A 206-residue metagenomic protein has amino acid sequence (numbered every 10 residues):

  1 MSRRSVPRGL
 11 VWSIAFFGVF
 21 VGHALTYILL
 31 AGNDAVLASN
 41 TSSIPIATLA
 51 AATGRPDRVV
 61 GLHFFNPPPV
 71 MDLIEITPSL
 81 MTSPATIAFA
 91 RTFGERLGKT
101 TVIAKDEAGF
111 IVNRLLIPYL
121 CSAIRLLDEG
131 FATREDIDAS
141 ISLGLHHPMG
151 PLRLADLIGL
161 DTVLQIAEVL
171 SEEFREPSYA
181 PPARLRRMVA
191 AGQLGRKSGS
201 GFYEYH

Functional and structural regions predicted by a protein language model:
M1-V11: Helix-loop junctions at the membrane interface of multi-pass solute transporters
R3-R4, A31-A35, D57: A short helix->loop->beta-strand "cap" motif at the edges of active sites that frequently abuts
L10-I28: Selective recognition of specific alpha-helical transmembrane segments in multi-pass small-molecule
V36-D106, N113-R114: Rossmann-fold dinucleotide-binding core
P69, L115-Y119, H147: Alpha-helix N-cap/N′ positions at the starts of helices
A85-A88, E95-D106, I124, D128-E129 (+1 more regions): NAD(P)-dependent Rossmann-like dehydrogenase/reductase catalytic/cofactor-binding core
